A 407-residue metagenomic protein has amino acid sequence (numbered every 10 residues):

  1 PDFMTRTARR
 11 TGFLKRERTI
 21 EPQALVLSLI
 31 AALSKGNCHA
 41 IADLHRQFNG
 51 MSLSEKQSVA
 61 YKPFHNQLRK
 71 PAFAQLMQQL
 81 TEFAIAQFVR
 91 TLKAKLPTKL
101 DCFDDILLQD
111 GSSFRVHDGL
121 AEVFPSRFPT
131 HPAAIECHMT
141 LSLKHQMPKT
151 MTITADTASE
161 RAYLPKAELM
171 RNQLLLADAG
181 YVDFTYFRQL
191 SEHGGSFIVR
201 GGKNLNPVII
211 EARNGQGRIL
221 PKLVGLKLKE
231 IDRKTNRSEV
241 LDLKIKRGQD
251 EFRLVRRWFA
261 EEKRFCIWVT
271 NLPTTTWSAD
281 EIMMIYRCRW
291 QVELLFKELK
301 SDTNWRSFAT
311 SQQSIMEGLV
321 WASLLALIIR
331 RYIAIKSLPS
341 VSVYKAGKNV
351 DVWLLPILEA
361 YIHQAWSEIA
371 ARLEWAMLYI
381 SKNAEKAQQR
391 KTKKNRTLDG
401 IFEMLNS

Functional and structural regions predicted by a protein language model:
P1-I41, P71, Q75, Q79-L80 (+4 more regions): Single, function-defining residue in the core of a domain
V26-I30, A42, R46, K62 (+1 more regions): N-terminal, well-ordered alpha-helical segments
C38-E55: DNA-recognition alpha helix
E55-P71: Major-groove recognition helix of helix-turn-helix-like DNA-binding domains
F88-K95: Primarily marks folded extracellular/lumenal domains of secretory and cell-surface proteins
S126-F128: Extracellular beta-strand-rich solenoid/capping regions of secreted or surface-exposed proteins that bind or remodel
